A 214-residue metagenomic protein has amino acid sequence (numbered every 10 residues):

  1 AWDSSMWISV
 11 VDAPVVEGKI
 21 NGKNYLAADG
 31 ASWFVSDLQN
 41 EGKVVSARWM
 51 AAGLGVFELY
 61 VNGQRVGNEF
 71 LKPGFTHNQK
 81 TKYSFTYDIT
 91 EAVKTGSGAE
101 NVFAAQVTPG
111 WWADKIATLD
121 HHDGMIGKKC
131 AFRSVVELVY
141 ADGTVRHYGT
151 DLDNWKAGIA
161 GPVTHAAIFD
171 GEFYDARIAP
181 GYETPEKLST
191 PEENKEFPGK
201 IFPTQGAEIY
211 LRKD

Functional and structural regions predicted by a protein language model:
A1, M6-P14, K23, F34-F173: Accessory beta-strand-rich segments of carbohydrate-active enzymes
V15-N40, V45, G199-D214: Extracellular/secretory pathway-exposed regions associated with glycan biology
V145-D214: Activation corresponds to long, low-complexity, non-globular regions
